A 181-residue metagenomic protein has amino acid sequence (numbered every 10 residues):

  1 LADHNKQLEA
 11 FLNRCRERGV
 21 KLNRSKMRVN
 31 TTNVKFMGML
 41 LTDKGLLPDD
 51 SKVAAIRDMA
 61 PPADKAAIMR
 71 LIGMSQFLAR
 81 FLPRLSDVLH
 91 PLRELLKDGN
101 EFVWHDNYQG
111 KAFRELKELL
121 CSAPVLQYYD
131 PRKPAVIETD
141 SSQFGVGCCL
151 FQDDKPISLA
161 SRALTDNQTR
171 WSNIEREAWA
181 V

Functional and structural regions predicted by a protein language model:
L1-V181: Retroelement reverse transcriptase polymerase core
